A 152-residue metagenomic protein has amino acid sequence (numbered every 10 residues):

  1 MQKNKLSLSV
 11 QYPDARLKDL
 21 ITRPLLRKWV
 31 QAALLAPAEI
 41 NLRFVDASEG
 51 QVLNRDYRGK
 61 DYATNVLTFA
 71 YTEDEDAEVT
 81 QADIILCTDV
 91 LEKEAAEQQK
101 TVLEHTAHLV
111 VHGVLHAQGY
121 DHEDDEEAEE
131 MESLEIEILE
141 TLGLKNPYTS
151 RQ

Functional and structural regions predicted by a protein language model:
M1-A107, A117-Q152: An acidic/histidine-cluster motif and surrounding catalytic segment that typifies divalent-metal-assisted enzyme active
